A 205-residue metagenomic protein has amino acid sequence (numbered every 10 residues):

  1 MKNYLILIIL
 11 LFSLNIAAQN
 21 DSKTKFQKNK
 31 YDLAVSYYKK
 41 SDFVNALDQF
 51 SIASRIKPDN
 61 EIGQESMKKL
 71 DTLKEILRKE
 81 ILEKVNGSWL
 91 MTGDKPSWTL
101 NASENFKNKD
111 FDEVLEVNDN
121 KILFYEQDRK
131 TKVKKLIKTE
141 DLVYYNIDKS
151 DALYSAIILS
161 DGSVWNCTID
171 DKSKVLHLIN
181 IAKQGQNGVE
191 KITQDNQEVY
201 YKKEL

Functional and structural regions predicted by a protein language model:
Y4-L14: Sec-dependent N-terminal signal peptides
L14-K79: Alpha-helical protein-protein interaction scaffolds
T24, D94-N101, D119-Q184: Contiguous, well-ordered beta-strand patches that form the walls/edges of small beta-barrel/beta-sandwich domains
K74-L90: N-terminal helix-cap/turn-to-beta initiation motif at the start of protein domains
I81, K95, D110-E126, E204-L205: Flexible low-complexity loop/turn motifs enriched in small/helix-breaking residues
L100-N108: Surface-exposed strand-loop-strand hairpins of Gram-negative outer-membrane beta-barrel proteins
K109-D112, L159-N166, Q194-Q197: Short, surface-exposed coil-to-beta transition loops
I179-L205: Edge beta-strand at a domain terminus
